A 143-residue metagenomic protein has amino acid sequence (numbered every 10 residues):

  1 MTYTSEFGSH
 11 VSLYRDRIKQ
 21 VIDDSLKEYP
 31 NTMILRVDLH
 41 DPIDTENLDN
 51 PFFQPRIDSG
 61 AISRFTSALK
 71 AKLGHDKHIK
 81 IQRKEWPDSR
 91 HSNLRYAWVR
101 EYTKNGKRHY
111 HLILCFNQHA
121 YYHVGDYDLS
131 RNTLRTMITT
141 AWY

Functional and structural regions predicted by a protein language model:
M1-Y29: Long, contiguous juxta-domain segments that are non-catalytic but functionally important
T2, D16, D44-N47, K107: Intrinsically disordered, low-complexity Ser/Thr/Pro/Gly-rich regulatory segments
S5, V11-L13, I43-T45, Q118-A120: Feature marks short, surface-exposed loop/turn motifs that line or immediately flank catalytic pockets and channel
I22-L26, K84-P87, R95-K104: Catalytic micro-motifs at enzyme active sites that drive phosphoryl/nucleotidyl and oxygen chemistry
T32-L48: Active-site-flanking beta-strand signature of metal-NTP-handling nucleotidyl enzymes and homologous cyclase-like
T45-N93: Short N-terminal edge-element motif at the start of the domain
R95-Y121: Histidine-centered divalent-metal-coordination microenvironment in nucleic-acid enzymes
K107, N117-Y143: Helical (often loop-to-helix) elements that flank the catalytic cores of nucleotide-handling enzymes
